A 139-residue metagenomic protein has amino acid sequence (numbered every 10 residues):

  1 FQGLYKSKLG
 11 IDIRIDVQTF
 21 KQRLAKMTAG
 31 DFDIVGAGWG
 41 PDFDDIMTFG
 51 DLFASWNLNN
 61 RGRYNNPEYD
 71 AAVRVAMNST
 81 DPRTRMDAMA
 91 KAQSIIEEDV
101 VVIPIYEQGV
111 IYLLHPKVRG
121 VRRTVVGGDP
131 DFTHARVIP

Functional and structural regions predicted by a protein language model:
L4-L9, D31, A76, T80 (+2 more regions): Alpha-helix capping/termination and helix-coil
L4-W56, A88-M89: Periplasmic binding protein-like
K6, I13, M77-N78, T84-A90 (+1 more regions): Conserved C-terminal helix/tail region of periplasmic/extracytoplasmic solute-binding proteins
V17-F20, G62-D70, P82-M89: Solvent-exposed, acidic/flexible segments
T19-K21, G40, P82, I111 (+1 more regions): Short, solvent-exposed coil/turn elements at secondary-structure transition points
K26-G30, D51-T80, E107-P139: Short, solvent-exposed loop/beta-turn-alpha elements that line the ligand-binding surface or hinge of extracytoplasmic
V35-G38, T80-P116: Bilobed periplasmic-binding protein-like "clamshell/Venus-flytrap" ligand-binding domains
